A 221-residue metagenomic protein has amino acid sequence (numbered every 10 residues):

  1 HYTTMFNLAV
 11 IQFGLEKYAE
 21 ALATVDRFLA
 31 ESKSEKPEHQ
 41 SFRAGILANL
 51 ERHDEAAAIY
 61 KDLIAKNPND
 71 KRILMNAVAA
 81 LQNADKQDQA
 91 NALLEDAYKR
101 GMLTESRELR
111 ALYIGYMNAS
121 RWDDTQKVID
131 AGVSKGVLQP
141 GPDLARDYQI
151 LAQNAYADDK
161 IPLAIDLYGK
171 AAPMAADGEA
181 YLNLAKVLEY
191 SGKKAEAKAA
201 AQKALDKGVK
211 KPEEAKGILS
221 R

Functional and structural regions predicted by a protein language model:
H1-R221: Alpha-solenoid helical repeat scaffolds
